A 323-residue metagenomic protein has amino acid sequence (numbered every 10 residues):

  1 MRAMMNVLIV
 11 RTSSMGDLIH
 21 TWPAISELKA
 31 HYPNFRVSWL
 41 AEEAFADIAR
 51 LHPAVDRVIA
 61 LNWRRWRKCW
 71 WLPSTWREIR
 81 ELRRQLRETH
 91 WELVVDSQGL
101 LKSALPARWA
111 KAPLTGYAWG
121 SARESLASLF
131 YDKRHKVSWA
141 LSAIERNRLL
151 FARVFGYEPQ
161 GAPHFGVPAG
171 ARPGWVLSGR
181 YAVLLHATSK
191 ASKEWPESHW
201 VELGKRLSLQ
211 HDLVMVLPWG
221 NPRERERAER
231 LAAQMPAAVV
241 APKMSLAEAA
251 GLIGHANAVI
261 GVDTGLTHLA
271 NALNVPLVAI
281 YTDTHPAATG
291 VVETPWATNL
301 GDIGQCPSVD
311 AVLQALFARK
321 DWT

Functional and structural regions predicted by a protein language model:
M1-T323: Catalytic machinery of carbohydrate-active enzymes, primarily nucleotide-sugar-dependent glycosyltransferases
